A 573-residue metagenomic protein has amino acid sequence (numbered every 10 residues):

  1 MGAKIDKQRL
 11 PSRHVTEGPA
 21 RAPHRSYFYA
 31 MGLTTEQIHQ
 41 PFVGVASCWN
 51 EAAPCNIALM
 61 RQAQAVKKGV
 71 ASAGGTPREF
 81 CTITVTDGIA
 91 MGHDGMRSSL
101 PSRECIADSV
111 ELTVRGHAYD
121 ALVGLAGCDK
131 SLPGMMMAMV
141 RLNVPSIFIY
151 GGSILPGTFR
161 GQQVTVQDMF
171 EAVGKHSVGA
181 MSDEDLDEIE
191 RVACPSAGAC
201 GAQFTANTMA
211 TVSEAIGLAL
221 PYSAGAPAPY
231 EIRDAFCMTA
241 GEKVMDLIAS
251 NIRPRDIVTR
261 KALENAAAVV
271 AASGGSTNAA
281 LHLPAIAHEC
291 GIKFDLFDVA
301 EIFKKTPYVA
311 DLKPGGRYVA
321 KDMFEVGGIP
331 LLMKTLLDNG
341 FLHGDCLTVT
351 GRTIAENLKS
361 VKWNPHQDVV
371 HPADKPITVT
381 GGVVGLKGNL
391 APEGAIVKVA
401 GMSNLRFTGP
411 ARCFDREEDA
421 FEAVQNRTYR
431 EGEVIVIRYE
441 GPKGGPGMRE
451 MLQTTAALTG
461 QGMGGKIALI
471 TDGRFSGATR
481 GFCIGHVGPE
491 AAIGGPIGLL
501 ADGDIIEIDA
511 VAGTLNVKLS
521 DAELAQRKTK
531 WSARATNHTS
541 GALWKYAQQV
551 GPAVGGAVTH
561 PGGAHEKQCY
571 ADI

Functional and structural regions predicted by a protein language model:
G2-E51, C55-I57, Q62-C81, G88-I89 (+5 more regions): Catalytic or ion-coupling anion/metal-binding cores of large enzyme and transporter domains
V70, S109-T113: Glycine-rich, N-terminal phosphate-binding loop and its surrounding beta-alpha-beta segment
S99-D108: Glycine-rich, highly charged phosphate/nucleotide-binding loops
T113-M135, I147-Y150: A short, small-residue-rich loop immediately preceding and capping a beta-strand
